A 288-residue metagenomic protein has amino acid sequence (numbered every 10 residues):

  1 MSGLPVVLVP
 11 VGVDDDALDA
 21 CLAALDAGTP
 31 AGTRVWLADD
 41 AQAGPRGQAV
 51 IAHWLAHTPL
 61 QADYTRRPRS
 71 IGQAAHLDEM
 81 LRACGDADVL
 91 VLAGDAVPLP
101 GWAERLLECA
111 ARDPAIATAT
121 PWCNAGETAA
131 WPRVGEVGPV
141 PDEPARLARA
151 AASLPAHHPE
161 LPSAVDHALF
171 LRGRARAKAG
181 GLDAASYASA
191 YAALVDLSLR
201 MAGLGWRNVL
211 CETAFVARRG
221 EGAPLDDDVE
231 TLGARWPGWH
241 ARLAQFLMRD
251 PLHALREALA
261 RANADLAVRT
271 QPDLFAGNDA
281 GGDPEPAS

Functional and structural regions predicted by a protein language model:
D14-A27: Short, well-formed alpha-helical segments that are part of the catalytic scaffolds of diverse glycosyltransferases
D26-T65: Acidic donor-binding segment of Leloir-type glycosyltransferases
R67-C84: Glycine-rich, basic loop-to-helix element that forms the pyrophosphate-binding segment of sugar-nucleotide handling
D86-V97: Short beta-strand-to-loop acidic/aromatic patch adjacent to the donor-nucleotide binding site
P100-V137: Conserved donor NDP-sugar-binding/catalytic core segment of glycosyltransferases
P139, L147-L171: A recurrent flexible, glycine/aromatic-enriched loop bordering the glycosyltransferase active site that acts as
P162-G180, S186-A214: A short, conserved alpha-helix in the catalytic core of glycosyltransferases
V209-D227: Active-site donor/metal-binding and catalytic loop motifs of nucleotide-sugar-dependent glycosylation enzymes
